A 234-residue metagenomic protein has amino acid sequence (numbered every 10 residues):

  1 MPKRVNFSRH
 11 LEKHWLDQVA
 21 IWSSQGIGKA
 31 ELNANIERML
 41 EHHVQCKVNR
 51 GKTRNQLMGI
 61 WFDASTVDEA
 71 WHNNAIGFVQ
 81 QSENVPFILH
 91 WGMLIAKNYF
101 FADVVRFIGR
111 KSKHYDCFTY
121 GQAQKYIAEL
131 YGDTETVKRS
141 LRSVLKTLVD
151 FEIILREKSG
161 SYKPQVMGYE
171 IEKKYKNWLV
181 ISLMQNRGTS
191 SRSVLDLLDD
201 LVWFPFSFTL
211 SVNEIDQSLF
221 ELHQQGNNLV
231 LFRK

Functional and structural regions predicted by a protein language model:
M1-I95, R106-F107, F118: Eukaryotic partner-binding/assembly regions in large regulatory complexes
H14-S23, H90-D116, I171-R192: Positively charged, polyanion-binding regions of nucleic-acid-associated proteins
E31-I36, H114-A128, G188-L201: Short acidic, hydrophobic short linear motifs in intrinsically disordered regions
E37-K47, K125-T136, L195-T209: Short helix-coil junctions and helix-kink-helix linkers
N49, F100, V137-S140: Short amphipathic alpha-helical segments
G51, N55-L57, L141-F151, S211-H223: Basic amphipathic alpha-helical segments that dock to polyanions
R110-W178: Conserved binding-pocket/active-site segment within a compact domain
E157-R233: Accessory, usually C-terminal, subdomains that scaffold auxiliary metal cofactors
